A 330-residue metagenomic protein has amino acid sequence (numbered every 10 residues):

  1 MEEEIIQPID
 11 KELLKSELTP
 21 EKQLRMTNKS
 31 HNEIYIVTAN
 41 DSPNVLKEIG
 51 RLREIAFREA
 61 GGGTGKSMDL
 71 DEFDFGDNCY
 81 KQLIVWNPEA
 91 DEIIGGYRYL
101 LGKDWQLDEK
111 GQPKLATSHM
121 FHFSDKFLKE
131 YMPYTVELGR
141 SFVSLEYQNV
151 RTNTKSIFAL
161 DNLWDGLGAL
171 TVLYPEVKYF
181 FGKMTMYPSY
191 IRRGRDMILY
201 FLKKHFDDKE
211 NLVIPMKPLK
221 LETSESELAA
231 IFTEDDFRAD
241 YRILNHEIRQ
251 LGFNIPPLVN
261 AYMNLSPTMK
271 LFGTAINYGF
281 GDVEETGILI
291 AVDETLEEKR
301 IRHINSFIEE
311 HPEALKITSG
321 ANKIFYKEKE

Functional and structural regions predicted by a protein language model:
M1-E3, I9, M26, S319-E330: Long, low-complexity, charge-dense
E2-N40: Conserved N-terminal entry element of GNAT/NAT acetyltransferase domains
M26-D71, F75, K81-L101: Short amphipathic alpha-helix that is part of the acyltransferase structural core
T38-D41, N87-E89, R98-K103, R140-F142 (+3 more regions): Short, flexible loop/turn elements at secondary-structure junctions
T64, M68, D104-T268: Acyl-donor binding region in acyl/amide transferases
D74-I84, L107, M269-K270, F280-T286 (+1 more regions): A short helix-loop-beta-strand connector motif used in the catalytic cores of GNAT acetyltransferases and, in some
P257-N264, M269-I290: Aromatic sugar-binding interfaces of carbohydrate-active proteins
E284-E330: C-terminal non-catalytic accessory extensions
